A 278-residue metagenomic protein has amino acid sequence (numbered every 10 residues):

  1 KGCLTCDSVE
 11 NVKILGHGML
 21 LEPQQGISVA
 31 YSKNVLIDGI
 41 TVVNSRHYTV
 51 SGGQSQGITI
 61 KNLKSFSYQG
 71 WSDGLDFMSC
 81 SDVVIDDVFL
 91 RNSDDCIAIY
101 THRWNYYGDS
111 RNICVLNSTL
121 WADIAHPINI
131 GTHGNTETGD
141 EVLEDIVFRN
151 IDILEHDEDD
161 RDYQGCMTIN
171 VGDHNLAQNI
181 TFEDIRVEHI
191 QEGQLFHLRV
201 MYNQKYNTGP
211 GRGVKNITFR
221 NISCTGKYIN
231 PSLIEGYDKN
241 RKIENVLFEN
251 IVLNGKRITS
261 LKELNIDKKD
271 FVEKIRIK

Functional and structural regions predicted by a protein language model:
K1-K278: Extracellular/periplasmic carbohydrate-active domains that bind, remodel, or depolymerize complex polysaccharides
